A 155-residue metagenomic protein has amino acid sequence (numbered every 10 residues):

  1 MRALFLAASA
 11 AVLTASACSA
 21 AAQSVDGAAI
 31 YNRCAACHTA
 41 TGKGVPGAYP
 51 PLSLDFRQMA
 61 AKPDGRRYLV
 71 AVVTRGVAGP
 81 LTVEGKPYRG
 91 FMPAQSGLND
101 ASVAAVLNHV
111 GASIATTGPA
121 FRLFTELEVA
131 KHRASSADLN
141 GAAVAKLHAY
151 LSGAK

Functional and structural regions predicted by a protein language model:
M1-L4: Positively charged n-region of N-terminal signal peptides that target proteins for export
A7-S16: Bacterial N-terminal signal peptides
A15-Y31, R57-A61: Electrostatic cytochrome c docking/interface patches
Q23-D26, I30, G65, L69 (+2 more regions): Stable alpha-helical elements in mature extracytoplasmic
G27, Y31-A40, M92, V106-H109: The canonical Cys-X-X-Cys-His
K43-L81, R89-N99: Gly/Gly-Pro-rich "capping" loops immediately C-terminal to redox-active cysteine motifs in periplasmic/lumenal
V83-E84, Q95-S96, D100-K155: Flexible coil segments in periplasmic/lumen-exposed cytochrome c-class electron-transfer proteins
